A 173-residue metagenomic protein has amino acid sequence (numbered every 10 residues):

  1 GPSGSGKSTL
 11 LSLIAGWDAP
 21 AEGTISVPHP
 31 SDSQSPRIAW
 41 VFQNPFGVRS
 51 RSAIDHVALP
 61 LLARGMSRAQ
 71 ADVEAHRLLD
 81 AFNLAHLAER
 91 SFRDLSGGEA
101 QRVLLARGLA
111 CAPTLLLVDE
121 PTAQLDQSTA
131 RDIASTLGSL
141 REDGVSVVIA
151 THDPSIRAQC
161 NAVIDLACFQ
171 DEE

Functional and structural regions predicted by a protein language model:
A15: Helix-to-loop junction immediately C-terminal to a conserved catalytic motif
R51-L62: Q-loop/switch helix immediately C-terminal to the Walker
A69-L87: Conserved ABC ATPase "signature" region
S91-L95, E99: Conserved ABC ATPase signature
L105: Hydrophobic anchor residue at the start of the ABC signature
G108-L109: ABC ATPase C-loop
A112: Conserved catalytic motifs of ABC-family nucleotide-binding domains
L116-D119: Catalytic Walker B motif of ABC-type/P-loop ATPase nucleotide-binding domains
